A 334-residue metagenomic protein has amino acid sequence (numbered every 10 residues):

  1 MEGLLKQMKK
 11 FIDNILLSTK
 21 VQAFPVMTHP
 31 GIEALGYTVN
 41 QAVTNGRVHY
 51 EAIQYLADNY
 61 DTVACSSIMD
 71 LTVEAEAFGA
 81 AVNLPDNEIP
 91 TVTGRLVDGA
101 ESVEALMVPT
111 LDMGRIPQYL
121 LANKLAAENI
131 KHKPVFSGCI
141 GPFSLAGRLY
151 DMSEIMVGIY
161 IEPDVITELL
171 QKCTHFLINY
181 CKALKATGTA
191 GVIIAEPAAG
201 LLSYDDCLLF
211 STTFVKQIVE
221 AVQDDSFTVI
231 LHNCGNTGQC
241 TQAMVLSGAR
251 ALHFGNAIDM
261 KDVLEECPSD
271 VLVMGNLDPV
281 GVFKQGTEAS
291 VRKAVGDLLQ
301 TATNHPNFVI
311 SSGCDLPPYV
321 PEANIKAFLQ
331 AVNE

Functional and structural regions predicted by a protein language model:
M1-G31, V39, V63, T110-E334: Active-site loop segments of alpha/beta catalytic cores
T28-E33, D70-E74: Short active-site-proximal "capping" loops at secondary-structure junctions
A34-C65: Active-site-flanking structural segment that lines cofactor/substrate pockets
G36-Y37, A75-N87: Glycine-rich loop at the start of a catalytic domain that most often binds anionic cofactors/ligands
Y60-A75, G79: Membrane helical hairpin/interfacial module
L71-E74, I89-P90, P142-S144: A short acidic, glycine/proline-enriched capping/turn motif at secondary-structure boundaries, especially helix N-cap
N87-L125: A gly/proline- and charged-residue-enriched helix-loop-helix capping module
